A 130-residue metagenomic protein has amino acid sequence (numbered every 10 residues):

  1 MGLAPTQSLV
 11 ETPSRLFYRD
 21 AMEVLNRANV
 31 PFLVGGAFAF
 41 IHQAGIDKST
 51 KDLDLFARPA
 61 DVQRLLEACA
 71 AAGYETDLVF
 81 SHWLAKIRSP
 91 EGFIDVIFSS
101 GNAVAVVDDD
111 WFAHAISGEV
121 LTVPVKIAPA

Functional and structural regions predicted by a protein language model:
M1-A130: Compositionally biased terminal segments of proteins
